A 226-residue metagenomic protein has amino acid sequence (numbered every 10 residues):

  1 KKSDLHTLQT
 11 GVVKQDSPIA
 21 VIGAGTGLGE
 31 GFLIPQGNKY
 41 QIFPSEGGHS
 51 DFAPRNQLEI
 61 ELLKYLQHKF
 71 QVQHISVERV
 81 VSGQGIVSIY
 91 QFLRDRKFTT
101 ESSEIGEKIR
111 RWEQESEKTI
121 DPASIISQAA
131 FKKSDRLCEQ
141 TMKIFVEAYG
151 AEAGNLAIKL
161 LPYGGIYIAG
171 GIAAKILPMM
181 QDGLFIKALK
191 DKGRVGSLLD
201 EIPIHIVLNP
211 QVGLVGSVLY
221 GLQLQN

Functional and structural regions predicted by a protein language model:
K1-R94, S217-Y220, L224-Q225: Phosphate-binding/catalytic loop of phosphoryl-transfer enzymes
E61-N226: ATP-binding/phosphotransfer module of carbohydrate and carboxylate kinases, centering on a glycine-rich
